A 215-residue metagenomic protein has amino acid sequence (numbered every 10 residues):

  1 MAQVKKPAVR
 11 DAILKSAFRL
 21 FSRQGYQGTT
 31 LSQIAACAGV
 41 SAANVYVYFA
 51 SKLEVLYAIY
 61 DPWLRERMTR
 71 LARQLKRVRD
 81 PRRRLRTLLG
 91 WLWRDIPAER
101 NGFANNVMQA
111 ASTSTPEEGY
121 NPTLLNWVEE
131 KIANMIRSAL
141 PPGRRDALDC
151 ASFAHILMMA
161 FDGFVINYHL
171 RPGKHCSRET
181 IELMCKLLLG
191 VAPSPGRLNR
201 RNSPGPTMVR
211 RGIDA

Functional and structural regions predicted by a protein language model:
M1-A8, S194-A215: N-terminal intrinsically disordered/low-complexity leader segments
V9-A17, I34, I59-W63, R67 (+2 more regions): Generic hydrophobic, amphipathic alpha-helix propensity
A12, S16, L20-E54, A58: Helix-turn-helix
L14, R86, G90, E129-R137 (+2 more regions): An amphipathic alpha-helix signature
A58, A72-A98, C150-L157, G196-P204: Hydrophobic alpha-helical connector segments
R65-T69, T115-P141, S152-H155, E182: Amphipathic alpha-helical packing segments from all-alpha helical-bundle domains
R84, I96-G119, I166, L170: Amphipathic alpha-helical segments used for helix-helix packing
R94-A98, G102, N134, A154-H175 (+2 more regions): Amphipathic C-terminal alpha-helical segment
